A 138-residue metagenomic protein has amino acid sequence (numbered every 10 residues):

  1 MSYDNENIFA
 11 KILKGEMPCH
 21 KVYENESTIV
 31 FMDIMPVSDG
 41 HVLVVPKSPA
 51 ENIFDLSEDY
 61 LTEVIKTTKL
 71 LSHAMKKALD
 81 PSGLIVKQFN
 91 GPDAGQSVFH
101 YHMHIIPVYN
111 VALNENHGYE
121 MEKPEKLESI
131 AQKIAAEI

Functional and structural regions predicted by a protein language model:
M1-I138: HIT superfamily nucleotide-processing domains
